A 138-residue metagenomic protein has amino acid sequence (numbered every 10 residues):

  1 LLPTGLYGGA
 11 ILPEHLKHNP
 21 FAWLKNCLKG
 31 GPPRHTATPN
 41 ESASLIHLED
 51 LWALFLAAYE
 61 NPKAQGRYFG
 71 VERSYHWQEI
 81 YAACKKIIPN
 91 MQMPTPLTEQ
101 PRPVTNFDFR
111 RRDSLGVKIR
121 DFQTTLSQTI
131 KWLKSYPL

Functional and structural regions predicted by a protein language model:
L1-S42: NAD(P)-dependent short-chain dehydrogenase/reductase
P3, P96, Q123-T124: Proline- and acidic/polar-enriched loop/turn elements at helix boundaries
G8-G9, G66, T125: Glycine-centered flexibility sites
R34-H35, E60-P62, N106: Short, flexible turn/loop "capping" segments at secondary-structure junctions
S42, W52-P101, I130-L133, P137-L138: Mid/C-terminal beta-alpha module of Rossmann-like enzyme folds, strongest in SDR-family dehydrogenases/epimerases
L45: His/acidic/aromatic-lined binding-pocket segments of jelly-roll/cupin-type domains and related regulatory beta-sandwich
L48, A82, T98-D121: Conserved C-terminal active-site "lid" loop/helix of NAD(P)H-dependent oxidoreductases that clamps the redox cofactor
L48-A53, T124-S127: Short, contiguous clusters of charged residues that form electrostatic/catalytic patches at enzyme active sites, used
